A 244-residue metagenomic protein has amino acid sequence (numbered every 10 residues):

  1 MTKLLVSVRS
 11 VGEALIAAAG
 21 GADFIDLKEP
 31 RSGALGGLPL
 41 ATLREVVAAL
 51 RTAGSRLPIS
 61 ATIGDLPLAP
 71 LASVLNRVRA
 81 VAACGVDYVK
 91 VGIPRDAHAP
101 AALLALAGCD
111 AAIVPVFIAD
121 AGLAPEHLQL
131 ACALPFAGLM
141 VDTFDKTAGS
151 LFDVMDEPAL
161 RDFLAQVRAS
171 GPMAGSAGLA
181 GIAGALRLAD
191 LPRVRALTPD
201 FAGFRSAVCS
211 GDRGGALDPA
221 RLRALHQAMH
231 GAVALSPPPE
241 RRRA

Functional and structural regions predicted by a protein language model:
M1-L4, A53-P67, C109-A119, F163-A183: Short beta-strand/loop segments at the ligand-binding rim of alpha/beta enzyme cores
M1-S7, V47-A48, R243-A244: N-terminal amphipathic alpha-helix/helix-capping segment at the start of soluble metabolic enzymes
L5-R9, I25-G36, T62-G64, V86-P100 (+3 more regions): Catalytic beta/alpha-barrel core
R9-G20, L66-A83, G122-A133, L186-F201: Catalytic cores of alpha/beta
G20-I25, A82-Y88, G108-I113, C132-G138 (+2 more regions): Glycine-enriched alpha-helix->loop->beta-strand junction motifs that scaffold or abut catalytic
R31-L50, L68-V74, I93-D110, A121-H127 (+3 more regions): Active-site-adjacent beta->alpha loops and helix N-cap segments on the catalytic face of soluble alpha/beta enzymes
P39-L57, D156, L160, R168 (+3 more regions): P-loop/Walker A phosphate-binding loop and immediately adjacent motor/lid segment at beta-alpha junctions
A69, G181-A244: C-terminal alpha-helical cap/extension of soluble enzyme domains
